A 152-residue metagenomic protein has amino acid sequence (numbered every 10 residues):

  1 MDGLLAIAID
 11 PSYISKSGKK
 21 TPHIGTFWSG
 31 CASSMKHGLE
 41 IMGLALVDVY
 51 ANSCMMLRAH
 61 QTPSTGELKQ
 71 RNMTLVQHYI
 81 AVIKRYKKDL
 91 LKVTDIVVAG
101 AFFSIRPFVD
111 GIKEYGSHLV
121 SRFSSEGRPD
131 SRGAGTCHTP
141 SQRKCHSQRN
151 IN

Functional and structural regions predicted by a protein language model:
M1-L57, P63: Active-site-proximal, Lys/Arg-enriched surface segment that forms a nucleic-acid-binding/basic interface patch
S64-N152: An internal, acidic/charged active-site-proximal segment that coordinates divalent cations and/or engages
